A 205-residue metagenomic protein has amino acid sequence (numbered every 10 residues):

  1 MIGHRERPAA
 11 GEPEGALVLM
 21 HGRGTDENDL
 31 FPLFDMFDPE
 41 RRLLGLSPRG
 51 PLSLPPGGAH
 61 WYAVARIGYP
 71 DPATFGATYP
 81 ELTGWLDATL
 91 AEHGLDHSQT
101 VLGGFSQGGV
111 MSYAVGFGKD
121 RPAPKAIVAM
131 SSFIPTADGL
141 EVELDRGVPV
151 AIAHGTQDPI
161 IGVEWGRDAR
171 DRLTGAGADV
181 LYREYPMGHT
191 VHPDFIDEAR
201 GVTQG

Functional and structural regions predicted by a protein language model:
M1-L95, Q99: Serine-hydrolase catalytic machinery in alpha/beta-hydrolase-like enzymes
P32, A114-G118: Active-site signature of alpha/beta-hydrolase-fold catalytic machinery across serine- and Asp/Cys-nucleophile hydrolases
G57-V64, S132-V150: Flexible "cap/lid" loop of the alpha/beta hydrolase fold
L102-G104, M130, A153: Short beta-strand immediately N-terminal to the catalytic nucleophile in serine-hydrolase-like folds
G104-G108, S112: Gly/Ala-rich beta-loop-alpha elbow adjacent to hydrolase catalytic centers
P122-P135: A conserved short beta-strand
A151-H154, D158: Short beta-strand/loop motif that positions the catalytic acidic residue of the alpha/beta-hydrolase fold
E164-G205: C-terminal catalytic histidine-bearing segment of alpha/beta-hydrolase fold enzymes
